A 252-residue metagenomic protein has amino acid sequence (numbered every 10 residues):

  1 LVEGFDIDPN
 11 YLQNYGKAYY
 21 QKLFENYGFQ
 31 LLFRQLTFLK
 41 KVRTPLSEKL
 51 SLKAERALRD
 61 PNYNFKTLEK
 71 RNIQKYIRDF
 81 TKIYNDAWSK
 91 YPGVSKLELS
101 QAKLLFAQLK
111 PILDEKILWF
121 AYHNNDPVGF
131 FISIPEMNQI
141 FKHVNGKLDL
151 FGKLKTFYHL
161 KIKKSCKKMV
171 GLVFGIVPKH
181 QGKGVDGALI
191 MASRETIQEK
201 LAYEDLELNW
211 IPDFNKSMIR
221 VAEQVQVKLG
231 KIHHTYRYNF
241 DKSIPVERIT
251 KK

Functional and structural regions predicted by a protein language model:
L1-N64, H234-F240: Acyl-donor-binding surface of acyltransferase catalytic domains
D8-N10, K167-M169, I197-P212: Conserved GNAT acetyl-CoA-binding A-motif
F24, V221-A222: Conserved active-site tyrosine of GNAT-family acetyltransferases
P45, P127-G129, E136-K142, H180-Q181 (+2 more regions): Flexible loop/turn segments at secondary-structure boundaries
T67-I176, M191: A conserved beta-strand-loop-helix scaffold within acyl/acetyltransferase catalytic domains
K168, V173-I176, Q181-I197, Q224: Conserved acetyl-CoA-binding loop-helix of GNAT-fold acetyltransferases
G182, D186, I190-M191, E199-Y203 (+4 more regions): Long, C-terminal catalytic modules of enzymes
